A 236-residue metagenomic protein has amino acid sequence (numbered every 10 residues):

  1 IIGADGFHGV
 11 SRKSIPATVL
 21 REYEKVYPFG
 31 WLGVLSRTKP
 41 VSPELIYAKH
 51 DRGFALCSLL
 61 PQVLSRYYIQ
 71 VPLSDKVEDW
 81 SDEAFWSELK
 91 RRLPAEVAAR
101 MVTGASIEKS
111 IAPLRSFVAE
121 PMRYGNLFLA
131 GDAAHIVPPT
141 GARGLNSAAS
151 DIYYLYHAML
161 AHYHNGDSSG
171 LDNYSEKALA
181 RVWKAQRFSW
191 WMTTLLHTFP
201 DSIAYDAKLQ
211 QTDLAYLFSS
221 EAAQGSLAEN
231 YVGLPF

Functional and structural regions predicted by a protein language model:
I1-L114, A119: Conserved FAD-binding catalytic core of PHBH/FMO-like flavoproteins
I2-G3, I111-W191: Conserved mid-domain beta->alpha element of the FAD-binding
I2-G9, L64-Y68, M101-I111, A134-A149 (+1 more regions): Hydrophobic transmembrane alpha-helix bundles
D5, D51, D75, D79-D82 (+8 more regions): Acidic-enriched, low-complexity/disordered segments with a strong bias for Aspartate over Glutamate
P16-A17, E22-Y23, E78, A149-S150 (+3 more regions): Alpha-helix boundary/interfacial micro-motifs
W31-G33, K49, L56, I69-Q70 (+5 more regions): Intrinsically disordered, low-complexity regions enriched in small/polar residues
V34, R52, L59, P72-L73 (+4 more regions): Short linear sequence elements within intrinsically disordered, low-complexity coil regions
A142, H157-F236: C-terminal helical "tail/cap" subdomain of flavin- and related membrane-associated enzymes
